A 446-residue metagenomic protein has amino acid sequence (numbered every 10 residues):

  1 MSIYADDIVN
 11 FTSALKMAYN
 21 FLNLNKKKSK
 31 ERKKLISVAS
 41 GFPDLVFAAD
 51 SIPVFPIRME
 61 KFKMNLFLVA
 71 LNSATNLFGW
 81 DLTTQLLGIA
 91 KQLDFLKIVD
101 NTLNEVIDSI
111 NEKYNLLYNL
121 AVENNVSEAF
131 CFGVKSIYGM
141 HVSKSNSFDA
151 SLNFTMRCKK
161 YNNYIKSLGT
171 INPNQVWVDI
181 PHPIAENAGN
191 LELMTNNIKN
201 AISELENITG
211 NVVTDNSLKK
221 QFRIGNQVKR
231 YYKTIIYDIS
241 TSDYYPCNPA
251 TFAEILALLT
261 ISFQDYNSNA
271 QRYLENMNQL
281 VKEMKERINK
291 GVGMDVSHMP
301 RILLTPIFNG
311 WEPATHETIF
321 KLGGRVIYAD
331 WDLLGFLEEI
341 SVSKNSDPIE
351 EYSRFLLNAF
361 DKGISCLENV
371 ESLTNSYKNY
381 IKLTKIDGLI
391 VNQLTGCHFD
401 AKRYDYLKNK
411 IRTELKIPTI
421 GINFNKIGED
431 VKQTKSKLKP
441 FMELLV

Functional and structural regions predicted by a protein language model:
M1-V446: An N-terminal assembly and electron-transfer interface module characteristic of large anaerobic redox and radical
